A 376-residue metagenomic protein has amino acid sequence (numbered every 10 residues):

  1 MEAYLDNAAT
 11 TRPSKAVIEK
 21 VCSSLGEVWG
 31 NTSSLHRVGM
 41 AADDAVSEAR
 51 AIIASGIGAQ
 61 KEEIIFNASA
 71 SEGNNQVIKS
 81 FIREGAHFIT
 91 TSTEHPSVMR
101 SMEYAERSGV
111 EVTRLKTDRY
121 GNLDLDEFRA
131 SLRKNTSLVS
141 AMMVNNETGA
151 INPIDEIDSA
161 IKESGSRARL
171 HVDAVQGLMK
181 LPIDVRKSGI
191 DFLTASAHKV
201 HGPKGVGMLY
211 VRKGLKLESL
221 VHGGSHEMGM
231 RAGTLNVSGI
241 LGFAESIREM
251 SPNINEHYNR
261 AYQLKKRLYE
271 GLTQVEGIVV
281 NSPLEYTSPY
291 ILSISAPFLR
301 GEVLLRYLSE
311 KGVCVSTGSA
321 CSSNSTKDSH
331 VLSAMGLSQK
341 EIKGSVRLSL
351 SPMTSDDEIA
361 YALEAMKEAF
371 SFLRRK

Functional and structural regions predicted by a protein language model:
M1-K376: Pyridoxal 5′-phosphate
